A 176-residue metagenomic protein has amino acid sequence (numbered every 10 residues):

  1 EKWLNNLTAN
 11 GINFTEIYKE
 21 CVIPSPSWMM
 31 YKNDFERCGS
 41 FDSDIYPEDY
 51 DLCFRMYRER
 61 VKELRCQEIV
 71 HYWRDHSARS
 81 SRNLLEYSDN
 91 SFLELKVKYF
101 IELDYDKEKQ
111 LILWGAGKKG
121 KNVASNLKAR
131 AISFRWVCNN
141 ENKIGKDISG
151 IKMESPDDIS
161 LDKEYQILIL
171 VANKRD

Functional and structural regions predicted by a protein language model:
E1-D34: Flexible acidic/His/Gly-enriched loops in nucleotide-sugar-dependent glycosyltransferase catalytic domains
N33-R37, R79: Short, well-ordered alpha-helical scaffold segment located in the soluble/lumenal catalytic or ligand-binding core
Y46-L52: Acidic donor-binding loop at a coil-to-helix junction in glycosyltransferase catalytic cores that engages
M56-Y57: Hydrophobic residues within well-ordered alpha-helices
E68-I69, W73-H76, R82-K107: Catalytic core of nucleotide-sugar-dependent glycosyltransferases
E108-L127: Glycine-rich adenosine-cofactor-binding loop
S133-E141: Short internal beta-strands
N142-D176: Phosphate-bearing ligand-interacting subdomains that bind or position ATP/ADP/UDP/GDP/NAD(P) or nucleotide-linked
